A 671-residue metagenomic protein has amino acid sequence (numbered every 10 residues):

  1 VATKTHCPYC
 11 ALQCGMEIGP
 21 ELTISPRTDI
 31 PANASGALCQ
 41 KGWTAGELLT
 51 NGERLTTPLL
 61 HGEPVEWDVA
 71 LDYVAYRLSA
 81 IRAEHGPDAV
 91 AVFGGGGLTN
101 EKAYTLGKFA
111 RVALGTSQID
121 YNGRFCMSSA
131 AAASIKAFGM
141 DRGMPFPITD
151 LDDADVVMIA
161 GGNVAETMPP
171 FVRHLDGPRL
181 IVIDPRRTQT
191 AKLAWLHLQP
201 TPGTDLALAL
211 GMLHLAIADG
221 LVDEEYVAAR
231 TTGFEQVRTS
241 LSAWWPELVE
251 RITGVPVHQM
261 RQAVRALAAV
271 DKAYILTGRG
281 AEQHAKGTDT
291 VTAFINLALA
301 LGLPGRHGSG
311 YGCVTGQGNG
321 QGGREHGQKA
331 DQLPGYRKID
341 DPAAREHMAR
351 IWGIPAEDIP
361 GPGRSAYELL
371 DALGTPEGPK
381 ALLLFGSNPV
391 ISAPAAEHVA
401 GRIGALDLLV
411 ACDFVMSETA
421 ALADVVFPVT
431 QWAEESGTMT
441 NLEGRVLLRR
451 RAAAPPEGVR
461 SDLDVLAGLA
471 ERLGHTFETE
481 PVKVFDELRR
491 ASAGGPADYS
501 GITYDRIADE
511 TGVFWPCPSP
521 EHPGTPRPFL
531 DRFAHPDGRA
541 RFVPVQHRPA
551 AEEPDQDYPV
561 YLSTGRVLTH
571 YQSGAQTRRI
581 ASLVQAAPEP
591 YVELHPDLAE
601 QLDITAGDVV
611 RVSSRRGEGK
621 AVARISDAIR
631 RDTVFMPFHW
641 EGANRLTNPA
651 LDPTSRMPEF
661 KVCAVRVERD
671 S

Functional and structural regions predicted by a protein language model:
V1-L221, V237, P256, I354-I359 (+3 more regions): N-terminal export/assembly segments and adjacent metallocofactor-ligating motifs of anaerobic energy-metabolism
G86-A89, V222-V227, Y274, G305-V314 (+1 more regions): Flexible, glycine/charged-enriched surface loops at secondary-structure junctions
A91-L98, R251-V255, G278-A285, Q317 (+1 more regions): Conserved short loop/turn motifs at secondary-structure junctions
Y104-I183, T190-K192, L206-L210, R251 (+4 more regions): Extended redox/cofactor-interaction regions of prokaryotic respiratory oxidoreductases
K192-Q199, T430, E434, R445-P456 (+1 more regions): Short beta-alpha connecting loops at secondary-structure transitions that line or flank enzyme active sites
L221-V257, P334-A349, I354-A356, A453-H522 (+4 more regions): N-terminal leader/propeptide and maturation segments of large enzyme subunits in energy/redox metabolism and hydrolases
P456-T511, S573, T577-E593, D597-S671: Long, contiguous, secondary-structure-rich segments that constitute the structural scaffold of globular domains
